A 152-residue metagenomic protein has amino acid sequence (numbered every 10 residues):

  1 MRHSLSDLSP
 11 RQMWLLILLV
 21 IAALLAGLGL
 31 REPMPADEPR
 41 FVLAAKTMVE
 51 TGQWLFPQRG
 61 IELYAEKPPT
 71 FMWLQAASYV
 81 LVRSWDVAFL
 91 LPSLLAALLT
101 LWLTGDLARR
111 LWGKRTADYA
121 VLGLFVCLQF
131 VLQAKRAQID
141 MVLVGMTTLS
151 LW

Functional and structural regions predicted by a protein language model:
R2-W152: Membrane-integral, polyisoprenol-dependent glycosyltransferases of the GT-C/oligosaccharyltransferase superfamily
